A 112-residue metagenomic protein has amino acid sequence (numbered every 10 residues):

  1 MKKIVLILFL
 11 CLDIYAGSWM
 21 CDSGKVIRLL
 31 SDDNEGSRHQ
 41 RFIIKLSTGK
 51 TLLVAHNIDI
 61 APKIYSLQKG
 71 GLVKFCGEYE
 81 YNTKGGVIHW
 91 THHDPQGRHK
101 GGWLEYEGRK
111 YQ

Functional and structural regions predicted by a protein language model:
I4-L12: Sec-dependent N-terminal signal peptides
S18-G36: Structural detector for short beta-strands of small beta-barrel domains
C21, K74-C76, Y81: Hydrophobic beta-strand signal
D22, R38-Q40, K50, K69-G71 (+1 more regions): Envelope-exposed proteins and targeting segments
V26, L46-T48, H56-I60, Y79 (+1 more regions): A mature extracytoplasmic/lumenal domain signature
E35-A55: OB-fold (S1/OB) nucleic-acid-binding surfaces
I60-C76: Short nucleic-acid-contacting surface segments enriched for D/E, G, S/T with interspersed K/R
E80-Q112: OB-fold/S1-family single-stranded nucleic acid-binding modules
